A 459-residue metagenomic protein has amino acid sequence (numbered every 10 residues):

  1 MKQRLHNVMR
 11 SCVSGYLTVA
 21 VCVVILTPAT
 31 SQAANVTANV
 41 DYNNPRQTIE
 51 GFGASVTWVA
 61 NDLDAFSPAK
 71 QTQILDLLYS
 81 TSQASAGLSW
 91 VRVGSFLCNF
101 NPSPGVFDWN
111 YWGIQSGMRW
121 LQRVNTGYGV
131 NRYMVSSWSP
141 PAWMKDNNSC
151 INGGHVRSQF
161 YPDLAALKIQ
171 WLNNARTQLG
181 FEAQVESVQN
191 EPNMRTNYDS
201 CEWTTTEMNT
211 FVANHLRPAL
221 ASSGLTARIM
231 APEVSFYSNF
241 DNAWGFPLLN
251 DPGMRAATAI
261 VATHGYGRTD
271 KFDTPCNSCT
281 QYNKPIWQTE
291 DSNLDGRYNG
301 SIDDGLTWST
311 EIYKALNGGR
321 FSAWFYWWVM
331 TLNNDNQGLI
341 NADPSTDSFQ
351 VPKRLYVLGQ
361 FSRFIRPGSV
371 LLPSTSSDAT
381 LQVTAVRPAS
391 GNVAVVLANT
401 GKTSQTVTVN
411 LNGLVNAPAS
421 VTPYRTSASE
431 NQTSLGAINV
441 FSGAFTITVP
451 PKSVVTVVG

Functional and structural regions predicted by a protein language model:
C12-T27: Bacterial N-terminal signal peptides
N35-A183, T204-T206, T210, N214: N-terminal catalytic cores of secreted or lumenal carbohydrate-active enzymes
T48-V56, L88-S95, R132-S137, Q184-V188 (+6 more regions): Structural recognition of the beta-strand scaffold that forms the well-ordered cores of secreted hydrolase catalytic
D163-V185, P192-L294: Active-site neighborhood of glycoside hydrolase catalytic domains
N283-Q360, L371-S377: Aromatic/acidic polysaccharide-binding cleft in carbohydrate-active enzymes
S377-A417, K452: Carbohydrate-binding surface patches
N412-Q432: Solvent-exposed beta-hairpin/edge-strand motifs
G436-G459: C-terminal beta-strand-rich structural cap/linker in extracellular carbohydrate-active enzymes
